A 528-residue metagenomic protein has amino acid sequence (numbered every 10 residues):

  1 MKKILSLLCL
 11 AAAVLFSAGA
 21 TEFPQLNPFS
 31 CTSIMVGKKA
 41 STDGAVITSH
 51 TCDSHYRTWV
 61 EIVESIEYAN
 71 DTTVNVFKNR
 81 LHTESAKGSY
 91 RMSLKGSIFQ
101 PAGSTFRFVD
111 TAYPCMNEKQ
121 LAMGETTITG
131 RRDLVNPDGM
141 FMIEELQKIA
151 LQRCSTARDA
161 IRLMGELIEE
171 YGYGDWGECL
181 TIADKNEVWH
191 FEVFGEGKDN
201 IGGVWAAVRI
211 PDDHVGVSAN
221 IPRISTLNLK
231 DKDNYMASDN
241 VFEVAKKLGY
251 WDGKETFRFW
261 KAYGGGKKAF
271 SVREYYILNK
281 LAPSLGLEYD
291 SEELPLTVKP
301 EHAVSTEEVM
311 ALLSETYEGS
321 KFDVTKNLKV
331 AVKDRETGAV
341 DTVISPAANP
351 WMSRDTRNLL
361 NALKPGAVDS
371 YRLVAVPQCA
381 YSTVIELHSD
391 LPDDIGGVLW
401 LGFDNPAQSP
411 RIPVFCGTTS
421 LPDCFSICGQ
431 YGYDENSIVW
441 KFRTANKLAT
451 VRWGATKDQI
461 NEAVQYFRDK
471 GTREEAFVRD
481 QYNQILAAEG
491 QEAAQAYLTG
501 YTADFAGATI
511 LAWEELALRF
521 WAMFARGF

Functional and structural regions predicted by a protein language model:
M1-I4: Positively charged n-region of N-terminal signal peptides that target proteins for export
S6-L15: Bacterial N-terminal signal peptides
E22-M142, L163-V309: A contiguous strand-loop segment
D133-P137, E145-C154: Second-shell loop/turn segments in exported
K246-D390, D394-I395: Glycine-rich, aromatic-lined ligand/substrate-binding cores of catalytic and carbohydrate-binding domains
P346-Q484: Substrate-recognition/cap regions that form aromatic- and gly/pro-loop-enriched pockets for small-molecule ligands
R468-F528: Histidine-centered catalytic/metal-binding microenvironments
